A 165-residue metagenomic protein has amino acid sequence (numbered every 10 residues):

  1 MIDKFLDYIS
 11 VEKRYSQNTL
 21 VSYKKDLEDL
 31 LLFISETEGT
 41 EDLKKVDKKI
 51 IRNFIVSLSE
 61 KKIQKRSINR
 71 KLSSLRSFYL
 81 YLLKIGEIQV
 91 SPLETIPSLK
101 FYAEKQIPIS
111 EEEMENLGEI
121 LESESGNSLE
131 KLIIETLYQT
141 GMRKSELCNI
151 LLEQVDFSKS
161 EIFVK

Functional and structural regions predicted by a protein language model:
M1-K165: Conserved catalytic core of the tyrosine transesterase superfamily
